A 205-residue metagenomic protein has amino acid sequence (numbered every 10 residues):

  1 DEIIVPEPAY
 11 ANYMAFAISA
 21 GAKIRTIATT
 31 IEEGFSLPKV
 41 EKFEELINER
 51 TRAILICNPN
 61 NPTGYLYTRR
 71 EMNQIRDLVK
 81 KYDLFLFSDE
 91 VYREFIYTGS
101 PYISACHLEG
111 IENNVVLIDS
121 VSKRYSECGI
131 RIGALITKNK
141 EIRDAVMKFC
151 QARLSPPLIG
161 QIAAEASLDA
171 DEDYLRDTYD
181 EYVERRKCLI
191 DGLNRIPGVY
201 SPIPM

Functional and structural regions predicted by a protein language model:
D1-A17: Conserved PLP-anchoring active-site segment centered on the Schiff-base-forming lysine
D1-E2, R50, E112-V115, D144: Short acidic capping loops at alpha-helix termini that bridge into adjacent secondary structure
E7, T26-I31: Short beta->alpha connector loops at strand-helix junctions that form conserved, small/polar/Pro-enriched
A17, V79, L193-N194: A generic structural signal for well-ordered alpha-helical segments
A22, K81-F85, I111-N113: A short helix->loop->beta-strand "cap" motif at the edges of active sites that frequently abuts
T29-S100: Active-site phosphate-binding strand-loop segment of PLP-dependent enzymes
N114-M205: PLP-dependent aminotransferase class I/II
